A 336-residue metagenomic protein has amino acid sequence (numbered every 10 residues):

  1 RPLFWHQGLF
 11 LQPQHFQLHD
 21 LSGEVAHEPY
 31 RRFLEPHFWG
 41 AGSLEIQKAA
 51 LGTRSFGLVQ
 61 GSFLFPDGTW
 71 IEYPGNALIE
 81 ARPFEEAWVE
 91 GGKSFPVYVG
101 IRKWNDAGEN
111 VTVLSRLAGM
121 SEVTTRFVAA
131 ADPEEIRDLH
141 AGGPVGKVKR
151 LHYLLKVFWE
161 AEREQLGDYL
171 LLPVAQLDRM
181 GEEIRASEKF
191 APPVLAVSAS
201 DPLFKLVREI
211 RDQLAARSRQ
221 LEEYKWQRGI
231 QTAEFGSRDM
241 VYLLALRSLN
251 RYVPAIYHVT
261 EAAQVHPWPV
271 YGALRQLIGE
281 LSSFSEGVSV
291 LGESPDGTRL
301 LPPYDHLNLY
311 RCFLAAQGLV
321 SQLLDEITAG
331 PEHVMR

Functional and structural regions predicted by a protein language model:
R1-L58: N-terminal "first-domain core" detector
S22, T69, I79, K103-A107 (+1 more regions): Short loop/turn segments at secondary-structure transitions that flank enzyme active sites
S43, E72-W88: Short linear interaction motifs
Q60-L64, V174-L177: Short polybasic amphipathic segments
G61, I71-P74, G92: Type-3 copper protein
R82-T125: Elongated alpha-helical scaffolds
T124-V270: Mixed-charge (acidic/basic) macromolecular-recognition segments
P254-R336: Extended, amphipathic alpha-helical scaffolds
